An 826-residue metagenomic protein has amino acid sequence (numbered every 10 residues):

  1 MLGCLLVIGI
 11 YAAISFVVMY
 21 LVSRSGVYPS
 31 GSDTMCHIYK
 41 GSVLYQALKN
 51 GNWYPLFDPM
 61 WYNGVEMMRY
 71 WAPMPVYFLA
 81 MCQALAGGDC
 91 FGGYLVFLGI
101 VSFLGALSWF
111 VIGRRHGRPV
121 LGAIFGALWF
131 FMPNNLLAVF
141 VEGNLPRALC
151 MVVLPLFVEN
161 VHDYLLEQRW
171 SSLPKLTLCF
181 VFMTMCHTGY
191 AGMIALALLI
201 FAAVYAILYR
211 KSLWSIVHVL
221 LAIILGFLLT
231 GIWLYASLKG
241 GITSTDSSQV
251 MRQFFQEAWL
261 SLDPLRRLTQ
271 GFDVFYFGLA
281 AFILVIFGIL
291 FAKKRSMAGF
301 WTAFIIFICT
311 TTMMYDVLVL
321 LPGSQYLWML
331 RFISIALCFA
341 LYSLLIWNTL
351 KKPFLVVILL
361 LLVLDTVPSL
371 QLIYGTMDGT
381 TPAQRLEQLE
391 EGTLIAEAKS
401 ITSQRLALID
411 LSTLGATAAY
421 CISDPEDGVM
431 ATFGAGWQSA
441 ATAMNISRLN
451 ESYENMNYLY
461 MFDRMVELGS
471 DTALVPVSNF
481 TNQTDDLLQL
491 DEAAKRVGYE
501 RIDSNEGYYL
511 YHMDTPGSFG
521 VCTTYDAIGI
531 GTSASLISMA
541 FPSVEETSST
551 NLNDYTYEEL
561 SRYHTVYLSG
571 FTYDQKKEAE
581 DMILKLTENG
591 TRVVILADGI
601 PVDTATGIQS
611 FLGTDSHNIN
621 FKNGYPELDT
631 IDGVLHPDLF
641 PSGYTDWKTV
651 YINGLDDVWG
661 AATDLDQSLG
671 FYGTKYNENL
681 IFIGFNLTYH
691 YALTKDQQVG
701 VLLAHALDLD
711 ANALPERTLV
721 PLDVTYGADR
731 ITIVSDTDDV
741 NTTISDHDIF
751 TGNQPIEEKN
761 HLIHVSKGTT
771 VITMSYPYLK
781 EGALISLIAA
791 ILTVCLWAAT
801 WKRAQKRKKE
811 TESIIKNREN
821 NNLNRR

Functional and structural regions predicted by a protein language model:
M1-T381, E390-T393, T472, D486 (+5 more regions): Membrane-embedded transmembrane-helix bundle of lipid-linked glycan/lipid transferases
F180, L364, L372-T376, S400-D471 (+7 more regions): Extracytoplasmic/lumenal acceptor-recognition loop(s) of multi-pass membrane glycoenzymes
T366-E397, L411-T413, N505-Y509, S533-L536 (+2 more regions): Membrane-proximal, lumen/periplasm-facing interface regions of secretory-pathway glyco- and lipid-modifying enzymes
F480-H512: Short acidic, glycine/proline-enriched helix-loop-strand junctions
G531-T532, N712-I815: Active-site-proximal, structured, solvent-exposed surfaces of multi-pass membrane proteins that position macromolecular
T565-T604, N677-N679: Short alpha-beta junction capping motif
P601-A662: An acidic, glycine-rich "communication" segment
N653-D710: A glycine-centered loop/beta-turn motif at secondary-structure junctions
